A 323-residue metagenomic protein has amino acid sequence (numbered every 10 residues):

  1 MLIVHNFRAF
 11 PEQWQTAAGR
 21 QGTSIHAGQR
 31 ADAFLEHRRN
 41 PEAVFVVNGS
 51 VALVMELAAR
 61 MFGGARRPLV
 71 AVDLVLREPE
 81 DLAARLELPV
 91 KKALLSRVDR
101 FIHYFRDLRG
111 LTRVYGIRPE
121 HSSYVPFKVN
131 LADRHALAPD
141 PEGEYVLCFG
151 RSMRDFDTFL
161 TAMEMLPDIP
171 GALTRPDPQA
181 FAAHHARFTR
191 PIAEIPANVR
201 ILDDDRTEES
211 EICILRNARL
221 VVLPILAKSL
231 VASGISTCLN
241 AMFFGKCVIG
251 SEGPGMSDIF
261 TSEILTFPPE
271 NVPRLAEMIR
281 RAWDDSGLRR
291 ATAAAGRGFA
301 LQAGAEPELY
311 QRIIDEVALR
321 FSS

Functional and structural regions predicted by a protein language model:
L35-R39, D81-F101: Membrane-proximal helix-turn-helix segments that form the acceptor-binding/catalytic region of lipid-linked
V98-H121: A short, active-site helix/loop in glycosyltransferases that binds the activated sugar's phosphate group
R113, S123-G143, D157: Acidic anion/phosphate-binding donor-loop and adjacent secondary structure in glycosyltransferase catalytic cores
A138-F156, L160-L166, G171-A172: Conserved donor-binding/catalytic core segment of Leloir-type glycosyltransferases
R175, H184-I212: Nucleotide-activated donor-binding/catalytic signature segment of Leloir-type glycosyltransferases, i.e., the conserved
E209, V222-L239, G253, S257-D258: Nucleotide-sugar-dependent
T261-P273, R281-G287: Conserved acidic donor-binding segment of nucleotide-sugar-dependent glycosyltransferases
D284-V317: A charged, aromatic-enriched C-terminal amphipathic alpha-helix characteristic of glycosyltransferases across folds
